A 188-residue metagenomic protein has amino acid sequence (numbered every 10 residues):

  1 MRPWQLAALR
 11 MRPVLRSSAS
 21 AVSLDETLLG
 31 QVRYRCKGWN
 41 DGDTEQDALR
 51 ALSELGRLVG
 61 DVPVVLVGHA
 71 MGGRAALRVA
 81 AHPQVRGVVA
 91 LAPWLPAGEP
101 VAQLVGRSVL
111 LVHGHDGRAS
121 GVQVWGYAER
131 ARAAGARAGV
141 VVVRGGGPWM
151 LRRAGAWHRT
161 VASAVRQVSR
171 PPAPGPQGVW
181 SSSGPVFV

Functional and structural regions predicted by a protein language model:
M1-L24: Short, surface-exposed "cap/lid" segments of acyl-processing enzymes
G38-L58: Alpha/beta-hydrolase active-site loop
V67-A76: Gly/Ala-rich beta-loop-alpha elbow adjacent to hydrolase catalytic centers
A90-A97: Active-site nucleophile loop of the alpha/beta-hydrolase fold
L104-V105, L110-D116: Short beta-strand/loop motif that positions the catalytic acidic residue of the alpha/beta-hydrolase fold
R118-G126: Conserved alpha/beta-hydrolase "acid-adjacent" motif
R132, A136-V188: C-terminal catalytic histidine-bearing segment of alpha/beta-hydrolase fold enzymes
